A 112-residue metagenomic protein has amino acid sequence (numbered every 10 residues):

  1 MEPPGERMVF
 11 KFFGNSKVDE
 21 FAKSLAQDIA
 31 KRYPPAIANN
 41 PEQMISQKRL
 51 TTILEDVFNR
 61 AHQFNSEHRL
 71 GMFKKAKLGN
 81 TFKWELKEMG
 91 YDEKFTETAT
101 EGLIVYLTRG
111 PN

Functional and structural regions predicted by a protein language model:
E2-W84: Surface-exposed, interaction-prone regions with an acidic/low-complexity signature
N80-N112: Amphipathic alpha-helical binding modules
